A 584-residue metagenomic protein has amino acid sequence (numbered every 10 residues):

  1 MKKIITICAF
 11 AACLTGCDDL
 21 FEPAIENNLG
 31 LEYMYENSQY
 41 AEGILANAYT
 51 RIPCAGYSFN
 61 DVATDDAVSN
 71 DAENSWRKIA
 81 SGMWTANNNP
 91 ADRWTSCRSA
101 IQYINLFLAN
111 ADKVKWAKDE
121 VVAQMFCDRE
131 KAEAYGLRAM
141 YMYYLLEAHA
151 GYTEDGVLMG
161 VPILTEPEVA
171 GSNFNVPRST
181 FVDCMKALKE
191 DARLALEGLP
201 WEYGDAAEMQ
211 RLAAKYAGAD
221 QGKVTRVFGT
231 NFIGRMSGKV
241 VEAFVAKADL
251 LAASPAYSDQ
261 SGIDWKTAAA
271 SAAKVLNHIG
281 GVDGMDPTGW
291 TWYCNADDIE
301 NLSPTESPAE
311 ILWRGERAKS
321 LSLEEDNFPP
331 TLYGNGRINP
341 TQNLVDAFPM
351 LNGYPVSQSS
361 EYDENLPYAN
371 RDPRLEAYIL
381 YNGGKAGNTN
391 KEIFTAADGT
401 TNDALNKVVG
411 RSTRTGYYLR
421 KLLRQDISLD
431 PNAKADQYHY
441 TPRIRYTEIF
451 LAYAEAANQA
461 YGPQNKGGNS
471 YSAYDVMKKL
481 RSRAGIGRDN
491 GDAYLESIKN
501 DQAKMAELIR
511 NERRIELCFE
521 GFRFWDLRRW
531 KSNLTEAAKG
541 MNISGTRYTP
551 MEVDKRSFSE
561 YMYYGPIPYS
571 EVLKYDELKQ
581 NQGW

Functional and structural regions predicted by a protein language model:
M1-N27: Bacterial Sec-dependent N-terminal signal peptides
D18-R77, S96, K131, A150-V161 (+2 more regions): An aromatic- and glycine-enriched ligand-binding surface/loop that stacks and positions planar moieties
N37-G43, T50, N74-G151, V169-K186 (+7 more regions): Conserved, well-structured interaction surfaces
C97-A100, V182, A187-K189, M209-K223 (+5 more regions): Long, intrinsically disordered, low-complexity segments
K115-D128, A256-D264, Y461-S472: Structural helix-adjacent loops and short alpha-helical linkers that scaffold large soluble proteins
Y141-A150, V245-Y257, E448-G462, A484: Extended, well-ordered alpha-helical segments in internal regulatory regions
Y368, P373-L480: C-terminal substrate/ligand-recognition segments
